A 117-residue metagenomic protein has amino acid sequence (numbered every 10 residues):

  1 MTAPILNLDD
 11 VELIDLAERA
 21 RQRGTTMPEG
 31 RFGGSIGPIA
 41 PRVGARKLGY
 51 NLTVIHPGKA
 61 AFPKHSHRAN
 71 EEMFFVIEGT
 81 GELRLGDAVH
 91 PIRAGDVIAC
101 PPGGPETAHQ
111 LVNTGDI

Functional and structural regions predicted by a protein language model:
M1-K47: A short, N-terminal "cap"/entry segment at the start of jelly-roll beta-barrel domains of the cupin/DSBH fold
G33-P38, N51-H67, P101-P102: Conserved short histidine dyad/triad with adjacent acidic residue
G34, K47-Y50, E71, E106: Short coil/loop residues immediately preceding or within conserved phosphate-binding loops of NTP-utilizing enzyme
L52-P57, H67-R84: Short, conserved beta-strand element in jelly-roll/cupin
A61, V89, E106: Short, mixed charged/polar active-site loops that provide acid/base catalysis or chelate metal/phosphate cofactors
G86-G103: Short acidic-glycine-tyrosine-enriched beta hairpin
P102-I117: Ligand-binding loop in jelly-roll beta-barrel domains
